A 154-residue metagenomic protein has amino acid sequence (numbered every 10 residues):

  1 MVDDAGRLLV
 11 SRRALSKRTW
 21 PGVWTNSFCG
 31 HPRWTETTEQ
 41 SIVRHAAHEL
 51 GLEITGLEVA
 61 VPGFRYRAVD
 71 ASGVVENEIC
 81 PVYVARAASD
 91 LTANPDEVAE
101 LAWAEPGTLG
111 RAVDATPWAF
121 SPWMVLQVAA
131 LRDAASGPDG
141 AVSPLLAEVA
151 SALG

Functional and structural regions predicted by a protein language model:
D4-H48: Conserved Nudix-box catalytic region and its N-terminal flanking loop in Nudix hydrolases and closely related
G6-V10, L57, P81: Conserved active-site beta-strand-loop modules that form the wall/rim of enzyme catalytic pockets and either contain
V10, V59-V61, W103: Structural signal for conserved beta-strand scaffold positions within catalytic alpha/beta enzyme cores
F28, G63-G154: Nudix hydrolase/Nudix homology domain
A47-T55, A88: Alpha-helix capping at helix-to-loop junctions
E53-G63: A short coil-to-beta-strand element that immediately follows conserved catalytic motifs
